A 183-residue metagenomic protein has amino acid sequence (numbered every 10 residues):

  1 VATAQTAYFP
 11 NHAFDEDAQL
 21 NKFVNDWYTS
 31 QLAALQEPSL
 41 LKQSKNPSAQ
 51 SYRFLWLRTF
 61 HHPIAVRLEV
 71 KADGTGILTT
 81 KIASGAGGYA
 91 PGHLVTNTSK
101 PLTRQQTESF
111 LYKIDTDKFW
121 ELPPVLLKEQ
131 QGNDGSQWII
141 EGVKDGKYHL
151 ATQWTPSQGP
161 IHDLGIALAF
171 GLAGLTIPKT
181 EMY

Functional and structural regions predicted by a protein language model:
A2-Y183: Function-determining sites in protein domains
